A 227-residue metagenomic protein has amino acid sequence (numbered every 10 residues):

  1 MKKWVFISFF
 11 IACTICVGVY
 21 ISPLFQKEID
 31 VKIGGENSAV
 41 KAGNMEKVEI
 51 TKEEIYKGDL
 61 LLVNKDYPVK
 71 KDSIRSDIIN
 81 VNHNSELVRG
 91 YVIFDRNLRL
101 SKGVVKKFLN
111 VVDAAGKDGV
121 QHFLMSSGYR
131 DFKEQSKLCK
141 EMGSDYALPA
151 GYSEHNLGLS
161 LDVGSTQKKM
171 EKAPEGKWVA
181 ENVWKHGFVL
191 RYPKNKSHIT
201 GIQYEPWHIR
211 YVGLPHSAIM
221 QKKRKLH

Functional and structural regions predicted by a protein language model:
K2-G128, F132, S136-H227: Extracytoplasmic cell-surface/polysaccharide-interacting catalytic and binding patches
